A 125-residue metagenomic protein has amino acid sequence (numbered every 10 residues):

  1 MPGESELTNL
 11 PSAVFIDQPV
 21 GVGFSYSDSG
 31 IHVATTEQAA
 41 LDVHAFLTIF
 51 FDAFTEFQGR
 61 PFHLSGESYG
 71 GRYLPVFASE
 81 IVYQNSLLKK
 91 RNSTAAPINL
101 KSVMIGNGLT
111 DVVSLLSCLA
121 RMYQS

Functional and structural regions predicted by a protein language model:
M1-Y123: Serine-hydrolase-like catalytic core of hydrolytic proteins
